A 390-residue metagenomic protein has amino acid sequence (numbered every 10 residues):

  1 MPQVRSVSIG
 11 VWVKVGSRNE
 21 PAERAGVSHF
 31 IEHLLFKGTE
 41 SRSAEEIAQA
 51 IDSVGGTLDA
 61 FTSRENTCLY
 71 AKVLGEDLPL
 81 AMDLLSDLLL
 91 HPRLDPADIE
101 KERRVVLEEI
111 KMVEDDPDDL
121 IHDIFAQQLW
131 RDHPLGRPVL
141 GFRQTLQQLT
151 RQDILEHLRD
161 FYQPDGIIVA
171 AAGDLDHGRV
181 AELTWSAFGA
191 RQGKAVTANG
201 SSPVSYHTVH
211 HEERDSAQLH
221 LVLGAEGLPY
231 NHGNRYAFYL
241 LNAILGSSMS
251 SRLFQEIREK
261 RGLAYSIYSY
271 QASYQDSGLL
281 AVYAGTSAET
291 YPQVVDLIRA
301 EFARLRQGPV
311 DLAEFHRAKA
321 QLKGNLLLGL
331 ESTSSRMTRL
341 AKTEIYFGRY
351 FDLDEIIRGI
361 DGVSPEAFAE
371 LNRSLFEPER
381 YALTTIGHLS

Functional and structural regions predicted by a protein language model:
M1, G10-W12, V196-R252, L389: His/Glu-based metal-binding/catalytic segments typifying zinc-dependent metallopeptidases
M1-Q3, A272: Short polar/acidic secondary-structure junctions
Q3-K72, I244-L263: M16/MPP (pitrilysin/insulinase) zinc-metallopeptidase core fold and M16-derived inactive scaffolds
S6-S8, Q218, L279: Conserved catalytic motifs of the protein kinase core domain
I9, V15-G16, R137, H220 (+1 more regions): Short hydrophobic/aromatic segments of transmembrane alpha-helices and their interfaces
E20, R24, L78, N234-F238 (+4 more regions): Short, charged, low-complexity patches
A44-A195, H211, L228-P229, A237 (+1 more regions): Charge-rich, well-structured scaffold segments of protease-associated domains
